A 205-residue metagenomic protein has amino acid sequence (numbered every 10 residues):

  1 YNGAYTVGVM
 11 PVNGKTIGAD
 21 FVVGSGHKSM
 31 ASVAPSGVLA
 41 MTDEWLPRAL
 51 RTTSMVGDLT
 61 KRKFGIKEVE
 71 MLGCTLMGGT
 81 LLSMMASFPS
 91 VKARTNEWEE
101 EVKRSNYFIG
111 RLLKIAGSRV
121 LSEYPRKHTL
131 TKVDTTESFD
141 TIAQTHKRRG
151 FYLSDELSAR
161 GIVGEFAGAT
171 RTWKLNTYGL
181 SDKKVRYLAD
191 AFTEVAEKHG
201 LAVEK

Functional and structural regions predicted by a protein language model:
Y1, M10, G24-S25, N176: Thr-Gly-centered strand-to-loop micro-motif
Y1-N13, I17: Catalytic PLP-binding core of fold-type I/II PLP enzymes
N2-Y5, V69, G73-L76, T177-Y178: Glycine- and other small-residue-rich loops at beta-strand/loop junctions that grip anionic moieties
Y5-V7, K28, G179-S181: Active-site-proximal loop/turn and secondary-structure-junction residues that shape catalytic pockets, frequently
K15-I17, L39-A40, A191-T193: Short, solvent-exposed amphipathic alpha-helical segments in soluble enzyme and RNA/protein-processing domains
F21-E137: Active-site C-terminal subdomain of aminotransferase-like
K103-L201: Conserved C-terminal alpha-helix-loop-beta "cap" of PLP-dependent enzymes that closes/shapes the active-site mouth
E204-K205: Eukaryotic N-terminal low-complexity, Ser/Thr- and Lys/Arg-rich leader segments that predominantly function as
